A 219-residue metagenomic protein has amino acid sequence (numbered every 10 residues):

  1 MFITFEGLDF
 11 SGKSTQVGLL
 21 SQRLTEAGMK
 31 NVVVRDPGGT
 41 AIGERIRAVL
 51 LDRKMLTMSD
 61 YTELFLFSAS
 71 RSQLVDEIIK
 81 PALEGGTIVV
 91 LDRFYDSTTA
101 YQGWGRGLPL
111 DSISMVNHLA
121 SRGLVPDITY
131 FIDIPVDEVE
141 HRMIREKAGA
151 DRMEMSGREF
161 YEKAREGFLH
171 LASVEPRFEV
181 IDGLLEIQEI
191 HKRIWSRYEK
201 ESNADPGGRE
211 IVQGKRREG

Functional and structural regions predicted by a protein language model:
F5: Hydrophobic anchor at the beta1->P-loop junction of P-loop NTPases
L8: P-loop (Walker A) phosphate-binding loop of NTP-binding proteins
S11: ATP-binding Walker
S14: Walker A/P-loop
S21, D137-G219: NTP-dependent small-molecule kinase module
A27-S121: ATP-dependent small-molecule kinase phosphotransfer cores that center on conserved nucleotide phosphate-binding segments
R93, T99-E166: A glycine- and Lys/Arg-enriched "phosphate-lid" helix/loop adjacent to the NTP-binding pocket of small-molecule kinases
